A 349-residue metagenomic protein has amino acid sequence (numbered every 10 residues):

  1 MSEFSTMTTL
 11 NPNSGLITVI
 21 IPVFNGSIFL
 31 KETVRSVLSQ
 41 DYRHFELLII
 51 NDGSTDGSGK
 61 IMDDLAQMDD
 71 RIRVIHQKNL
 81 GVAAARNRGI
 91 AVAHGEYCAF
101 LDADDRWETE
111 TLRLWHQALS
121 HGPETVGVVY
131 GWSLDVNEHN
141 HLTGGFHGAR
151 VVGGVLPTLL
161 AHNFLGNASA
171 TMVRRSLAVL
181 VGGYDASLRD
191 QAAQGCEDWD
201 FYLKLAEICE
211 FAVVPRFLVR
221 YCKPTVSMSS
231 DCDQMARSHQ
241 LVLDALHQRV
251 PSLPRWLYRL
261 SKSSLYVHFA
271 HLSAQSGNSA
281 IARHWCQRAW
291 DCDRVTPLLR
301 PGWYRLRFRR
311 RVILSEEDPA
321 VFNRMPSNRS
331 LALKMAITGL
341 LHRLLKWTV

Functional and structural regions predicted by a protein language model:
M1-L38: N-proximal low-complexity "stem/linker" segments adjacent to membrane-targeting elements
E3-M7, K223-V349: C-terminal subregions of glycosyltransferases and related glycan-biosynthesis enzymes
S14-I17, L38-I49, G57, D69-R73: Short loop->beta transition adjacent to catalytic acidic/histidine clusters or analogous donor-positioning motifs
N51-I61, D102: A conserved acidic beta->alpha catalytic loop
Q77-A93: Glycine-rich, basic loop-to-helix element that forms the pyrophosphate-binding segment of sugar-nucleotide handling
C98: Short aromatic/hydrophobic "clamp" motif used to bind/position activated sugar donors
E110-G145: Conserved donor NDP-sugar-binding/catalytic core segment of glycosyltransferases
G145, A149-M235: Conserved nucleotide-sugar donor-binding catalytic segment
